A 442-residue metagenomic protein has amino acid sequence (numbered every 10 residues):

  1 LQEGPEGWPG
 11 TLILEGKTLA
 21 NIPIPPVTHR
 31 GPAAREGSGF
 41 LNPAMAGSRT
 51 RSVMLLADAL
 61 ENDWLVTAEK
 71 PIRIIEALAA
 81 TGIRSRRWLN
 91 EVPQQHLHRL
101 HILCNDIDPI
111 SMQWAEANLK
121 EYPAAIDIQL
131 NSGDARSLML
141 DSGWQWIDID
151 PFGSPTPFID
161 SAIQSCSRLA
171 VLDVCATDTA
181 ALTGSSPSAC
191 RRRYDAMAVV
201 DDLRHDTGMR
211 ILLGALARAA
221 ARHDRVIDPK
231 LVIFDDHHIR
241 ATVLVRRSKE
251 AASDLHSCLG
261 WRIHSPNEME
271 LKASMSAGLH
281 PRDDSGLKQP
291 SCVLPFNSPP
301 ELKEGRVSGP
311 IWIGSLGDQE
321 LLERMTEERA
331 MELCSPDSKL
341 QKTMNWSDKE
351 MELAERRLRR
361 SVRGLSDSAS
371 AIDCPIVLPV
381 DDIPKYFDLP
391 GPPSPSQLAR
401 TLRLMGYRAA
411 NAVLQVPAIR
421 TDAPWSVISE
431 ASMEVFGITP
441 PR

Functional and structural regions predicted by a protein language model:
L1-R442: SAM-dependent transferase fold signal centered on methyltransferase-like domains, encompassing both Class I
